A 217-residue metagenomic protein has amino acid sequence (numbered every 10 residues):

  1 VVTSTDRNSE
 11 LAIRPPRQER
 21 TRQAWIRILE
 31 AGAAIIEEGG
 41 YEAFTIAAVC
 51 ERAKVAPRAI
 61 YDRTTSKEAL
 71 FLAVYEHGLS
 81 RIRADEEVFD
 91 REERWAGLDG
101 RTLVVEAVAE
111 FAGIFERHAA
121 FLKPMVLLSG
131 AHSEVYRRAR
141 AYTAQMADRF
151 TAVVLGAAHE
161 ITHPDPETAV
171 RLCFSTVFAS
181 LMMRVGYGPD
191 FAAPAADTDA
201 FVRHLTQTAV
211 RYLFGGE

Functional and structural regions predicted by a protein language model:
V1-Q23, P189, E217: N-terminal intrinsically disordered/low-complexity leader segments
T21-G32, V49, V74-I82: Generic hydrophobic, amphipathic alpha-helix propensity
R27, I35-A69, A73: Helix-turn-helix
L29, R101, V105, A109 (+6 more regions): An amphipathic alpha-helix signature
A69, A73, E87-R117, A169-C173 (+1 more regions): Hydrophobic alpha-helical connector segments
A96, R101-L103, A119-D148, A195: Short secondary-structure transition hinges
G156-T206, G216: Hydrophobic/aromatic-rich alpha-helical bundle segments in the mid-to-C-terminal region
